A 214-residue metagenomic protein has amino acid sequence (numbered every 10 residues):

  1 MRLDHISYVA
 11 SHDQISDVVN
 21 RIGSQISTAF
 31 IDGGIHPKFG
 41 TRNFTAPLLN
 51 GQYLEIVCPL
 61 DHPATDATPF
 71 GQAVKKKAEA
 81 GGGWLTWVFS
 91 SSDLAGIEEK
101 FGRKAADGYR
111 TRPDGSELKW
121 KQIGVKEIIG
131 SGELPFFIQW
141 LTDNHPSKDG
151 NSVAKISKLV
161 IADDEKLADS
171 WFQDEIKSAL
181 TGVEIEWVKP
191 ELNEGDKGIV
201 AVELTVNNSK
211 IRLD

Functional and structural regions predicted by a protein language model:
M1-D4, Y8-A29, T41, P47-D214: Glyoxalase I/VOC metalloenzyme domain signal
H36-F39: A short beta-turn/loop motif at secondary-structure boundaries
